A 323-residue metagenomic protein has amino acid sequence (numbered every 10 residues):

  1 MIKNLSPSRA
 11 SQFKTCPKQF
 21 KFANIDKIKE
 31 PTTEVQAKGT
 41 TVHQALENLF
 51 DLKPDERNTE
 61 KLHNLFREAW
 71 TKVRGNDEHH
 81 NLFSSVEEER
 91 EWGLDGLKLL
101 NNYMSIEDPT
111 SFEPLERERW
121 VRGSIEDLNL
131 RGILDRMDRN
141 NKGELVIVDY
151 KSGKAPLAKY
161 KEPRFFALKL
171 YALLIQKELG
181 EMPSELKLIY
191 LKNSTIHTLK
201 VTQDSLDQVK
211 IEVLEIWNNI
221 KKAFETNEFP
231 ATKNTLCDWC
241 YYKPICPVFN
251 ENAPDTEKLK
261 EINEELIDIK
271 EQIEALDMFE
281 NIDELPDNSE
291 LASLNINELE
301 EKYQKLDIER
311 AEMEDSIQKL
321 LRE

Functional and structural regions predicted by a protein language model:
M1-Q36, D108, E265, I273-A275 (+1 more regions): C-terminal, charged and often intrinsically disordered regions of DNA end-processing helicases and nucleases
N4-L5, K142, L174-I282, N288: Metal-dependent nuclease catalytic regions and adjoining charged, substrate-binding loops involved in nucleic-acid end
S11, T15-N24, I28-P54, G93 (+2 more regions): Nuclease catalytic cores
Q19-D26, H43-L46, G75-N76, V148-S152 (+3 more regions): Short acidic (Asp/Glu) and glycine-rich catalytic loops that position anionic groups and cofactors
A45-R117, L285-P286, S293, N297-E298: A non-catalytic, helix-rich entry segment at domain boundaries
F112-L115, R119-E215: Mg2+/Mn2+-dependent nuclease catalytic core
N263-D277, S293, E300-Y303, D307 (+1 more regions): Alpha-helical coiled-coil heptad-repeat register
A275, I282-E284, S289, K305 (+2 more regions): Heptad-repeat coiled-coil alpha-helices
